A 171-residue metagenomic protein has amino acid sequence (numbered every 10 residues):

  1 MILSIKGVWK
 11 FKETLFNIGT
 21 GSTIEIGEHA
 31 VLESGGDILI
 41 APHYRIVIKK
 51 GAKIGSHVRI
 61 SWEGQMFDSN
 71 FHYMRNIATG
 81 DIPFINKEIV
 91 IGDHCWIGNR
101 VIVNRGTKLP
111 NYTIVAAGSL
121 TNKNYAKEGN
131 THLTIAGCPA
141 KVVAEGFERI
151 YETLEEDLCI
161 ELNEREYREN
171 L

Functional and structural regions predicted by a protein language model:
M1-L3, G7-I24, A30-I46, A52 (+7 more regions): A structural motif detector for beta-strand N-caps
W62-L171: Glycine-rich hexapeptide-repeat left-handed beta-helix
